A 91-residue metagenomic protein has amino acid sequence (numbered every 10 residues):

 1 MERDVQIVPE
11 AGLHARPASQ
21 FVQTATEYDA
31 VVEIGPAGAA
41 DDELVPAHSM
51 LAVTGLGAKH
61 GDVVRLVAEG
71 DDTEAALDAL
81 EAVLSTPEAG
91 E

Functional and structural regions predicted by a protein language model:
M1, Y28-V31, V83-A89: Broad hydrophobic/π-residue packing in well-ordered secondary structure
M1-D4, V63: Intrinsic-disorder/low-complexity, polar/charged segments enriched in Ser/Thr/Lys/Arg/Asp/Glu/Gln
Q6-H60: Compact, glycine-rich, soluble single-domain proteins
T54-E91: C-terminal structural segments of small proteins and small subunits
